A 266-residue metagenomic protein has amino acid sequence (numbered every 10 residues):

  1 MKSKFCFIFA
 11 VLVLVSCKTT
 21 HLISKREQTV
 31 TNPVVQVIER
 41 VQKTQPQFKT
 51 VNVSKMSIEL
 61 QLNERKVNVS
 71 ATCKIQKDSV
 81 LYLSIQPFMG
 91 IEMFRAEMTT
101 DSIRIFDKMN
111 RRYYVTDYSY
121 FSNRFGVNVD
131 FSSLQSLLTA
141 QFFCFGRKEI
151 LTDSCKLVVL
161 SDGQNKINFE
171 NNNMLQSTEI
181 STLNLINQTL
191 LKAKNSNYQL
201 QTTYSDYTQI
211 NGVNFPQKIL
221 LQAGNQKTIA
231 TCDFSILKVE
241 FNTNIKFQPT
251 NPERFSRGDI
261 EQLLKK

Functional and structural regions predicted by a protein language model:
M1-K18: Sec-dependent bacterial lipoprotein signal peptides
C17-V67, E261-K266: N-terminal leader/targeting segments and the immediate start of mature chains
K43-V51, N63-V67, K74, D78-S79 (+2 more regions): Edge/loop elements at the starts and ends of beta-strands within beta-rich repeat scaffolds
V51-K55, N68-S70, S84, I91 (+4 more regions): Extended beta-sheet lipid-handling architectures
M56-Q61, F88, Q209, G224: Hydrophobic lipid-interacting interfaces of membrane-associated proteins
V80-S132: An acidic-aromatic
M109-L175: Flexible, processing/modification-adjacent segments and terminal tails in exported/periplasmic/extracellular proteins
I150-G258: Gly/Pro-enriched, hydrophobic low-complexity segments that function as extracytoplasmic propeptides/linkers
